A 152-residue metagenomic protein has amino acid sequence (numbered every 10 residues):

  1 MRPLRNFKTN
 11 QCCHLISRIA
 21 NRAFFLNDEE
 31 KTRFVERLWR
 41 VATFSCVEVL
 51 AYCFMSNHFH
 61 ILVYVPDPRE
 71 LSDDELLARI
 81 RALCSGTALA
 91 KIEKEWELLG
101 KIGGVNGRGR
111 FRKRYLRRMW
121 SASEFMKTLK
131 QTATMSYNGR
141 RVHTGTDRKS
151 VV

Functional and structural regions predicted by a protein language model:
M1-V152: Short catalytic/metal-binding and nucleic-acid-binding patches
